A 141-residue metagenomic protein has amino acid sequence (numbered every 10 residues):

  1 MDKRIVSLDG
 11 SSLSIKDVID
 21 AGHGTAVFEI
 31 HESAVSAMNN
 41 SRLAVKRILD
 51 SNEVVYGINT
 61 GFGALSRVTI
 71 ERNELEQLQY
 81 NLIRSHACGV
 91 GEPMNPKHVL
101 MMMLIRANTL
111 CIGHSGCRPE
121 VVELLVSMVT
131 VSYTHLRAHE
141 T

Functional and structural regions predicted by a protein language model:
M1-N52: N- or domain-start disorder-to-order transition segments that initiate the globular core
H23-V27, L43, D50, I83-C88 (+2 more regions): Generic secondary-structure signature for well-ordered alpha-helical cores
V54-R67, R137: Conserved phosphate/anionic-ligand binding catalytic regions in large, soluble enzymes, centered on
A64-Q79: Glycine-rich loop at the start of a catalytic domain that most often binds anionic cofactors/ligands
C88-S115: A structural-propensity feature for long, helix-poor, extended segments
I112-C117, E123-V126: Alpha/propeptide regions of enzymes that mature by internal proteolysis
T134-T141: Conserved small/polar residues in nucleotide/adenosyl-binding loops
